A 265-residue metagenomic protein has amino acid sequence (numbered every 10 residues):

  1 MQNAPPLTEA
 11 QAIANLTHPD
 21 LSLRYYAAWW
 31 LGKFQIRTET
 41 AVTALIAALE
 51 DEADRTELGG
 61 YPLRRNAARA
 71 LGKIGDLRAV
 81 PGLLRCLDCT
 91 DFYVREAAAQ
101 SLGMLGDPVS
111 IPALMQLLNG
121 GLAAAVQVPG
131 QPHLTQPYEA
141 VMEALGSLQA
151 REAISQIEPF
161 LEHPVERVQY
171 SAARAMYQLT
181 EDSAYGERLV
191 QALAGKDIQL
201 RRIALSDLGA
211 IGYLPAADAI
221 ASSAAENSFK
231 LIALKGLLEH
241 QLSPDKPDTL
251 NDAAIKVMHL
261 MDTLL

Functional and structural regions predicted by a protein language model:
Q2-T17, I36-D54, D76-D88, D107-V128 (+4 more regions): Amphipathic alpha-helical scaffolding segments comprising HEAT/armadillo-like alpha-solenoid repeats
S22-K33, Y61-A70, A97-Q100: Non-membrane alpha-helical segments in proteins
R24, E57-G60, R64, R95 (+5 more regions): Residue-level detector of extended alpha-helical repeat arrays and alpha-solenoid scaffolds
A27, A67, A98, Y138-V141 (+3 more regions): Conserved hydrophobic register position within alpha-solenoid helical repeats
G121, G130-Q136, L237-Q241, T263-L264: Extended, low-complexity, acidic/polar intrinsically disordered regions that flank or interrupt HEAT/TOG/ARM solenoid
Q127-V141, G146-L148, A210, A233: Long alpha-helical HEAT/HEAT-like repeat alpha-solenoid scaffolds in very large eukaryotic proteins, especially those
E166, Y170-Y177, K196-L265: Long, ordered, amphipathic alpha-helical scaffolds
